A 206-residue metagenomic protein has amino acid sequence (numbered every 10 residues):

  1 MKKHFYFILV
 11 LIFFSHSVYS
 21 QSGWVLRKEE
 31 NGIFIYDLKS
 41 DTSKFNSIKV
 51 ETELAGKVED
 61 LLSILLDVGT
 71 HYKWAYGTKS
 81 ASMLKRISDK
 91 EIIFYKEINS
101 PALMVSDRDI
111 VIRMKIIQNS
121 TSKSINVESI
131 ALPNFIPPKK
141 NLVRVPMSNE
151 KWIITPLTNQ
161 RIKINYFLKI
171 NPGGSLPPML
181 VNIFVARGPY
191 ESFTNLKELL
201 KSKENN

Functional and structural regions predicted by a protein language model:
H4-F14: Sec-dependent N-terminal signal peptides
Q21-N206: Eukaryotic helix-grip
